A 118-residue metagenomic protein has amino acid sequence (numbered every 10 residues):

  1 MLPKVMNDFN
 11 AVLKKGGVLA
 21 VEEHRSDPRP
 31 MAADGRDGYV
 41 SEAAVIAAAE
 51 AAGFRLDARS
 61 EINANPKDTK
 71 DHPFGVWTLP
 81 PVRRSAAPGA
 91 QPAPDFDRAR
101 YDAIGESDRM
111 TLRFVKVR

Functional and structural regions predicted by a protein language model:
L2-V18: A short glycine-rich, Lys/Arg-flanked "PGG" loop and its adjoining helix->strand segment in the class I
P3, R36-A43, I104-G105: Soluble non-cytosolic domains of exported or imported proteins
D8-F9, M31-R36, R100-Y101: Second-shell loop/turn segments in exported
G16-P28: Conserved beta-strand signature within the Rossmann-like core of class I S-adenosyl-L-methionine
R25-R29, R55, I62-P66: Solvent-exposed loop/turn segments at secondary-structure junctions within structured extracellular/periplasmic domains
G38-R59: Short alpha-helix
A52-R55, T69-R118: Core SAM-dependent methyltransferase catalytic element
S60-E61, R109: Mature catalytic domains of secreted/periplasmic carbohydrate-active enzymes
